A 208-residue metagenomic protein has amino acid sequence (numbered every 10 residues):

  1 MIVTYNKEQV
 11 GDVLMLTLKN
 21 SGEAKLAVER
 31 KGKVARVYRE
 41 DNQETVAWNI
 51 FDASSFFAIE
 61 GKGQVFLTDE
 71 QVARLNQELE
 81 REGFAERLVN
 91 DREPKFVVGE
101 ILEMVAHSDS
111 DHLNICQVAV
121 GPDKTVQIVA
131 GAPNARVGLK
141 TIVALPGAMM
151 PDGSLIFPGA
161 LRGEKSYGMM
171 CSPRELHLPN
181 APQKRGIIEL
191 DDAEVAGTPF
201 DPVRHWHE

Functional and structural regions predicted by a protein language model:
M1-E208: Phosphate-backbone binding interfaces of nucleic-acid-interacting proteins
